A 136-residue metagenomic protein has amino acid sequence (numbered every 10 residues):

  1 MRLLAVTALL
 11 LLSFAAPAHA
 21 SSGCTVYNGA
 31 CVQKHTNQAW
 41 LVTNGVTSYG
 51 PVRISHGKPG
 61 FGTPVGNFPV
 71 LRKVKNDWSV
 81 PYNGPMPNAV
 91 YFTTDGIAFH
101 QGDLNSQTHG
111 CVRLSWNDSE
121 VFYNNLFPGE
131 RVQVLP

Functional and structural regions predicted by a protein language model:
M1-A20: Secretory targeting and sorting signals
S21-K58: A structural motif detector for short, solvent-exposed N-terminal "entry" segments of globular domains
S21-Y27, K58-N67, R72-P136: Exported/periplasmic cell-wall-interacting domains
